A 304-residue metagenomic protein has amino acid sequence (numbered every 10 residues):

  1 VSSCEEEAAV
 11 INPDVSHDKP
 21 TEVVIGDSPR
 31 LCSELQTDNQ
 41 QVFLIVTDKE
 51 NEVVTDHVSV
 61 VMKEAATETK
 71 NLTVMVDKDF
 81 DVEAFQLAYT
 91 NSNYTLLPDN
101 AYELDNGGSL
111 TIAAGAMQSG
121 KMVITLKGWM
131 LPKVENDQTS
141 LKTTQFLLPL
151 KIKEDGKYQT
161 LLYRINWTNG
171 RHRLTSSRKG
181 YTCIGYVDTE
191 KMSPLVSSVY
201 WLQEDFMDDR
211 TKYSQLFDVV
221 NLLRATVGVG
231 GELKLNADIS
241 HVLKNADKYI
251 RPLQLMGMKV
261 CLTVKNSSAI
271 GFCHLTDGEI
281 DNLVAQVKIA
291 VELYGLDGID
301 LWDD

Functional and structural regions predicted by a protein language model:
S2-S3: C-terminal motif of bacterial Sec signal peptides marking the signal peptidase cleavage site
E6-V123, G128-M207, T211-S214: Acidic/polar, low-complexity intrinsically disordered N-terminal segments immediately downstream of a Sec signal
S177-Q203, Y213-D304: Chitinase-like catalytic core of GlcNAc-active glycosidases
